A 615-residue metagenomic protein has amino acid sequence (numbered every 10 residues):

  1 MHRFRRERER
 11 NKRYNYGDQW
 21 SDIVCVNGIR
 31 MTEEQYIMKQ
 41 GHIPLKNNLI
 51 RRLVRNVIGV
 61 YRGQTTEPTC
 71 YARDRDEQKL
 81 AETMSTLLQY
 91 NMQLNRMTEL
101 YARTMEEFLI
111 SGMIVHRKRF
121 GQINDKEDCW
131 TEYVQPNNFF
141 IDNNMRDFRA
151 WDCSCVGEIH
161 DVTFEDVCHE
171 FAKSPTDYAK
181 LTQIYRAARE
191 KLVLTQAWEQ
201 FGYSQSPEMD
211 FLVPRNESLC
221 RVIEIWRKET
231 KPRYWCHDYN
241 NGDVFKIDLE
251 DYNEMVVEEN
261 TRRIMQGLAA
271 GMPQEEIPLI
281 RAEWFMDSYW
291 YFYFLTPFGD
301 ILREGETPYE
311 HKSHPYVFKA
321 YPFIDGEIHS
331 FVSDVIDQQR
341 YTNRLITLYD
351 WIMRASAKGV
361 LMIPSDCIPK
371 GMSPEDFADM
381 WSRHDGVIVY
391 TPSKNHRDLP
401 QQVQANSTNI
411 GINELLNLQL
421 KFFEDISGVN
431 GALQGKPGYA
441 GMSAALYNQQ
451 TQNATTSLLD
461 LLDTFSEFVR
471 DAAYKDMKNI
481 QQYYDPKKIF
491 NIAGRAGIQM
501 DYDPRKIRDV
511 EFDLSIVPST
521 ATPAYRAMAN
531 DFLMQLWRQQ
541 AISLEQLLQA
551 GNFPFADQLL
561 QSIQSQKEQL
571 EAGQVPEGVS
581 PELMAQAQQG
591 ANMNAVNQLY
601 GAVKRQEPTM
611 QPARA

Functional and structural regions predicted by a protein language model:
M1-A615: Extended alpha-helical, oligomerization-prone segments that build pores/tubes and scaffolds
